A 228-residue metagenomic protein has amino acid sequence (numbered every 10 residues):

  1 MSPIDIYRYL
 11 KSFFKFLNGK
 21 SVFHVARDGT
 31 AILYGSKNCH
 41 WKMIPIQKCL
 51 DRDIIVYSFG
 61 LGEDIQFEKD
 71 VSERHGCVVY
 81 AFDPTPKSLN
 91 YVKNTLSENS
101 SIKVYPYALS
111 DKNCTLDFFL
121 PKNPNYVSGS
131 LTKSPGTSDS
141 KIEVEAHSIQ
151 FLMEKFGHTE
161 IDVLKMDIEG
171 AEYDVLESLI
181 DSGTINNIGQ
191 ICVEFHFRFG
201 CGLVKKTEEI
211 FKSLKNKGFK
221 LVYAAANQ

Functional and structural regions predicted by a protein language model:
M1-Q228: Phosphate/nucleotide-binding beta-alpha loop and adjacent structural elements of enzyme active sites
